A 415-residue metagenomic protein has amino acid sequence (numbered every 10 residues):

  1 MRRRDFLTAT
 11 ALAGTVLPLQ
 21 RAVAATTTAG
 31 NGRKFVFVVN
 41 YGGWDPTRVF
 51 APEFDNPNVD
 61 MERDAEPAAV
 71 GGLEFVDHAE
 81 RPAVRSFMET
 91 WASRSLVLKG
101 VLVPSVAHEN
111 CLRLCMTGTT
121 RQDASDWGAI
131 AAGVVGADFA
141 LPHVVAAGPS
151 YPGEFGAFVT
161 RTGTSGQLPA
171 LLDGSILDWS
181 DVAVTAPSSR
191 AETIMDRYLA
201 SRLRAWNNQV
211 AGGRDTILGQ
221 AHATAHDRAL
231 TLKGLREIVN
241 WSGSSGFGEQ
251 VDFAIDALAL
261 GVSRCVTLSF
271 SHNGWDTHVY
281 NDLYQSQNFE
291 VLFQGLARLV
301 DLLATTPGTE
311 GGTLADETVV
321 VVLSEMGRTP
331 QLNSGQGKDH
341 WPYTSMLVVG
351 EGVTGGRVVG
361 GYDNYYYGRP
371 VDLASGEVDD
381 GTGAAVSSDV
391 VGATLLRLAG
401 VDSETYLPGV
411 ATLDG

Functional and structural regions predicted by a protein language model:
R3-G415: Ligand-binding pockets and gating/stacking loops
